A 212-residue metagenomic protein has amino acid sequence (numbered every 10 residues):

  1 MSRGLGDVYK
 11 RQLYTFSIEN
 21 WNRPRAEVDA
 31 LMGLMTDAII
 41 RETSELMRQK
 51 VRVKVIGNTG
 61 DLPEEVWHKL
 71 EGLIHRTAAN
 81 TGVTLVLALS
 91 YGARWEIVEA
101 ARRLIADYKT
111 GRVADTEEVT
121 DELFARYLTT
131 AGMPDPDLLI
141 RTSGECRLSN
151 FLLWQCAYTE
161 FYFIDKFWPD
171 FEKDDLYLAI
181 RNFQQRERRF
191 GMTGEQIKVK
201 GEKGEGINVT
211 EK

Functional and structural regions predicted by a protein language model:
M1-L5, Y9: Single conserved hydrophobic/aromatic residue that forms the stacking wall/gate of nucleotide- or nucleobase-binding
L13: Active-site hotspot residues in diverse enzymes, especially metal/ion-binding acidic/histidine motifs
E19-I40, G60-L62: A charged helix-plus-loop insertion that forms the helical arch/lid used to bind and gate nucleic-acid substrates
L34-R52: A glycine-rich helix N-cap at a beta->alpha junction
L46-I56, A78-G82: Acidic/polar active-site rim loop that often engages polyanionic ligands
T59-F190, E195-I197, G206-K212: Active-site cores that bind ATP or allylic diphosphates and position pyrophosphate for catalysis
